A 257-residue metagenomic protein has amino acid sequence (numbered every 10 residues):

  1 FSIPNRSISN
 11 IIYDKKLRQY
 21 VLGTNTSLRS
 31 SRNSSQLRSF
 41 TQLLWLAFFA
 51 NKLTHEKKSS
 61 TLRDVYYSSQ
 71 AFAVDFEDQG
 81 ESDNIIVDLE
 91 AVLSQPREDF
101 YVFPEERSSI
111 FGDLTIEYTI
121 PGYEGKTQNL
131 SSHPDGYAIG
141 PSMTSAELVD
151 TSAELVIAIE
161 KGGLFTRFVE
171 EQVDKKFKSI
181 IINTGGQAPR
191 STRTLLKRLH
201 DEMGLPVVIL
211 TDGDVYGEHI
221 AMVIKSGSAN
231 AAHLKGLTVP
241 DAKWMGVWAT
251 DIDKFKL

Functional and structural regions predicted by a protein language model:
F1-V208, V215-L257: Nucleic-acid enzyme cleavage-core boundary/entry regions
